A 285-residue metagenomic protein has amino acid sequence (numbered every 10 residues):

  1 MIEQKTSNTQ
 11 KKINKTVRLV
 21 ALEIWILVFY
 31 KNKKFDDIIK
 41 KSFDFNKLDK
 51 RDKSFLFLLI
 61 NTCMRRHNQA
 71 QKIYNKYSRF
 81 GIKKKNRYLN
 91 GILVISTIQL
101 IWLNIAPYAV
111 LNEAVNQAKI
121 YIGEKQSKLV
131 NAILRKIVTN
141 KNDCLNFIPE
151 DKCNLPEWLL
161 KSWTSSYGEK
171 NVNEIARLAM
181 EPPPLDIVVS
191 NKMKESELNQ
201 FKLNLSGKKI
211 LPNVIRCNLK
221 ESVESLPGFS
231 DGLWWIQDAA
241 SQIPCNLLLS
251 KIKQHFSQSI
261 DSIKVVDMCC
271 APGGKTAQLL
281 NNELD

Functional and structural regions predicted by a protein language model:
M1-V138, I148-P149: Non-catalytic accessory regions of SAM-dependent methyltransferases
T139-N282: Glycine-rich nucleotide cofactor-binding entry segment
D285: Short beta-strand element of Class I
